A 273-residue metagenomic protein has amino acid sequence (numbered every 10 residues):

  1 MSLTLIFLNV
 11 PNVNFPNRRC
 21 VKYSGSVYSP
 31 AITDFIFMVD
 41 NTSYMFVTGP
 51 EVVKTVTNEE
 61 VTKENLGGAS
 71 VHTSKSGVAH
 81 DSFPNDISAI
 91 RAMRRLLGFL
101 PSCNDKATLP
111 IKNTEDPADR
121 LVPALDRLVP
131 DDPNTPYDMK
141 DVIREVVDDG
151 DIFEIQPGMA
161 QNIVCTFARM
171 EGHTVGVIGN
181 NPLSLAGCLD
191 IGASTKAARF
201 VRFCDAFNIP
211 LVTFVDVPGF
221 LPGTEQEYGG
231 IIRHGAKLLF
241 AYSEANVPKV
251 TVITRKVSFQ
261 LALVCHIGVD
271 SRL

Functional and structural regions predicted by a protein language model:
M1-L273: Ligand-binding clefts of soluble mixed alpha/beta catalytic domains
